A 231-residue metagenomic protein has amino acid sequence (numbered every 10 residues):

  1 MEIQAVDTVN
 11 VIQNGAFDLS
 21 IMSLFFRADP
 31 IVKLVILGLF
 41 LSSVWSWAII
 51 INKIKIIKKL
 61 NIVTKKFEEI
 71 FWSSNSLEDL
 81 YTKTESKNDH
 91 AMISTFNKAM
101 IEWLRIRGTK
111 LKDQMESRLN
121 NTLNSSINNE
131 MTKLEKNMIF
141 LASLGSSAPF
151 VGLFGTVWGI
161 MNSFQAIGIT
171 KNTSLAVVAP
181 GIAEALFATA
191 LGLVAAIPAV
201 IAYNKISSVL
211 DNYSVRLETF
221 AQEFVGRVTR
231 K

Functional and structural regions predicted by a protein language model:
M1-R27: Short, strongly hydrophobic alpha-helical membrane anchors
F17-K33, K133-I139, S143: Juxtamembrane loop-transmembrane helix junctions in multi-pass integral membrane proteins, especially the extracellular
I21-K53: Hydrophobic alpha-helical transmembrane segments
D29, S46-I62, I197-S207: Transmembrane signal-anchor/signal-peptide helices with a preference for the extracytoplasmic
K58-G155, I160-S174, I201-K231: Predominantly long cytosolic amphipathic alpha-helical stalk/bundle segments
K171-A185: Hydrophobic alpha-helical transmembrane segments and adjacent short intramembrane/lumenal linkers of inner/organellar
A185-A199: Hydrophobic alpha-helical transmembrane segments of polytopic membrane proteins
